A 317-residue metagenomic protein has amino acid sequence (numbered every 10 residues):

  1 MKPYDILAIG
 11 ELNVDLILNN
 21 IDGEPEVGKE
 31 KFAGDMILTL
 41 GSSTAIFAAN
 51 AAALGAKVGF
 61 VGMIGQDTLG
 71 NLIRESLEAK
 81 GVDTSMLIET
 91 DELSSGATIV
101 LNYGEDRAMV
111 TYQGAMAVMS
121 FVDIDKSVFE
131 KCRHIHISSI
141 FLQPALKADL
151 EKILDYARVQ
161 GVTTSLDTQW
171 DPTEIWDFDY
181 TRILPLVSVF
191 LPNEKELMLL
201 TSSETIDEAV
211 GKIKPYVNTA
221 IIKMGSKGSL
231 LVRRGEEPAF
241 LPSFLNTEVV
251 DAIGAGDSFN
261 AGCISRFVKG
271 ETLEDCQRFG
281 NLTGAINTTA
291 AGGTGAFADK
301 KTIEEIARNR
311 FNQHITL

Functional and structural regions predicted by a protein language model:
M1-I6, Y156, I206-L317: Conserved phosphate-binding/catalytic region of the ribokinase-like
M1-M63, T68-A79, L317: Glycine-rich phosphate/adenosyl-contacting loop at the front of the ribokinase-like
K29-E30, A53-I137, E304-L317: Conserved N-terminal subdomain of the carbohydrate kinase-like
A51, N193, G256: Short, conserved phosphate/pyrophosphate- and ester-handling motifs at nucleotide-, phospho-/glycolipid
A52, E78, R158-V159, K214: Anion (oxyanion) recognition and catalysis
V58, T84, T164-S165, A220: Hydrophobic beta-strand scaffold residues
F129-E130, L184-P185, K214: A short, aliphatic-rich alpha-helical micro-motif
H134-V210, K227-S229: Conserved beta-alpha-beta core of the PfkB/ribokinase-like small-molecule kinase fold
